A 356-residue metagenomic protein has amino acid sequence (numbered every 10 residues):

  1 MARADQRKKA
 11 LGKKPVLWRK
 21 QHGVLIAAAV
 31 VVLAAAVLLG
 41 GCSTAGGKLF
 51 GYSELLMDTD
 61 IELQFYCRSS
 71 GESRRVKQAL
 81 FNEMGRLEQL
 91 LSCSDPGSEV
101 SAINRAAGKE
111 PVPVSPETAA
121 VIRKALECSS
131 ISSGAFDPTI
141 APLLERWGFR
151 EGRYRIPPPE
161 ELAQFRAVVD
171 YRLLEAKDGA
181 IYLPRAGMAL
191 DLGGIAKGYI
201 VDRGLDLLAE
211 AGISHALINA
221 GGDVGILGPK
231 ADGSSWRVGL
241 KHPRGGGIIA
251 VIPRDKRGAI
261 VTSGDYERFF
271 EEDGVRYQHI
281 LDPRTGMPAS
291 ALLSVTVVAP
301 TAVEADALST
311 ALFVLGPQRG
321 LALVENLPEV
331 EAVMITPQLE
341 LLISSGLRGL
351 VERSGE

Functional and structural regions predicted by a protein language model:
A2-E356: Mature catalytic core of soluble alpha/beta enzymes
